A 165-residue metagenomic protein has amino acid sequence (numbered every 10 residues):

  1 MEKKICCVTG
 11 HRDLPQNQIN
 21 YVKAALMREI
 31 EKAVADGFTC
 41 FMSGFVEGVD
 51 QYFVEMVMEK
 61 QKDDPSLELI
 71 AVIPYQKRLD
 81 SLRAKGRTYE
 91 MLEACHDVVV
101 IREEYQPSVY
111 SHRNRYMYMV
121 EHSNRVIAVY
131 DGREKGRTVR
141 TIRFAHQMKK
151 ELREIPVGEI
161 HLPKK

Functional and structural regions predicted by a protein language model:
M1-K164: Acidic/glycine-enriched connector segments
